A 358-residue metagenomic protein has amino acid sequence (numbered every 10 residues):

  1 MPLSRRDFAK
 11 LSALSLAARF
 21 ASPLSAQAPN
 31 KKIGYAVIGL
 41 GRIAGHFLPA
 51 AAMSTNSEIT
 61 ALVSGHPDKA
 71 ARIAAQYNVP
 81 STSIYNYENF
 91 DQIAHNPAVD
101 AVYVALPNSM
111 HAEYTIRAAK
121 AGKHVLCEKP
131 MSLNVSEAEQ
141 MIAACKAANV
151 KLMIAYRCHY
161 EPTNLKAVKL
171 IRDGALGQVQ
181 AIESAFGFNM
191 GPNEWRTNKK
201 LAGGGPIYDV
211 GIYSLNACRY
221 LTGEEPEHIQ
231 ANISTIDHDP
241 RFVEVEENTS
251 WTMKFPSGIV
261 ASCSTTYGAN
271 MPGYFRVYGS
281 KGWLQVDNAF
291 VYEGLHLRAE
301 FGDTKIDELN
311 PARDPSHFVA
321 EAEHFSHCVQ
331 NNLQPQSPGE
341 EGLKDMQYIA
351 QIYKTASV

Functional and structural regions predicted by a protein language model:
P2-L3, D7-P29, A101-Y103, H327-V358: C-terminal helix-rich "cap/oligomerization" subdomain common to oxidoreductases
L11-N78: N-terminal Rossmann-like dinucleotide-binding module
V37, N86, C127, L152-I154 (+2 more regions): Hydrophobic residues in well-ordered beta-strands that form the structural core
G39, K151, C158-F242: Predominantly a Rossmann-like dinucleotide-binding segment in NAD(P)-dependent oxidoreductases
T82-E88: Conserved SAM-binding strand-loop segment of SAM-dependent methyltransferases
A101-N108, A112-H159, G174: Beta-strand-loop-alpha-helix segment that lines the small-molecule cofactor/substrate pocket of alpha/beta enzymes
N216-E293, V319-L333, A350: Contiguous beta-strand/loop segments that form the cofactor/metal-binding neighborhood of enzyme cores
D287-V358: C-terminal active-site/capping subdomain that shapes the small-molecule cofactor and substrate pocket of enzyme
